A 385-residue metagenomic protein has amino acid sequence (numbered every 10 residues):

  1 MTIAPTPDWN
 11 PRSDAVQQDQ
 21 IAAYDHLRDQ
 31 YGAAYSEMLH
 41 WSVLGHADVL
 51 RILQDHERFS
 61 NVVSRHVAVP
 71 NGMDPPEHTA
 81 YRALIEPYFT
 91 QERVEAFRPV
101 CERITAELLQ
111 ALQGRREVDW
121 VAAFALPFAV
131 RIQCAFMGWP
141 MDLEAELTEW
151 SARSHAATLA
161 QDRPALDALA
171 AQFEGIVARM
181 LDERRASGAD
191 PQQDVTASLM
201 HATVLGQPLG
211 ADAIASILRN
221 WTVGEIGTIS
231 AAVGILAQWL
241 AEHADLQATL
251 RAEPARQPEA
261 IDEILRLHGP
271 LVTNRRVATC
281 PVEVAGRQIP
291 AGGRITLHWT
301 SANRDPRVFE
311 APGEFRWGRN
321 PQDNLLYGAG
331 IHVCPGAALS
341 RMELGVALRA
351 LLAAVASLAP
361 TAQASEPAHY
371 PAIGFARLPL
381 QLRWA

Functional and structural regions predicted by a protein language model:
M1-A385: Cytochrome P450
